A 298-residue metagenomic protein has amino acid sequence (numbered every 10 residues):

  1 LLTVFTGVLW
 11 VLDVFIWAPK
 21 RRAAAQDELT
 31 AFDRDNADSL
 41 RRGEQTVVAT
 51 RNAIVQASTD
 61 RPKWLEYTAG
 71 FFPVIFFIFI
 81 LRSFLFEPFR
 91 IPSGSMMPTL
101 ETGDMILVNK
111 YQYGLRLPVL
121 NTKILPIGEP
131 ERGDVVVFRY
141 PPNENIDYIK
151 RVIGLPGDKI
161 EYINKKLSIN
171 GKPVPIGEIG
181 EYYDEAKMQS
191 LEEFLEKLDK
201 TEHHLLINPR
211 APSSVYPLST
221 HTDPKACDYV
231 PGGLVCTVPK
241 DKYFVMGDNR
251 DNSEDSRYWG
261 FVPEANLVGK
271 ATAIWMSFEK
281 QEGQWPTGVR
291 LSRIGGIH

Functional and structural regions predicted by a protein language model:
L1-K20, A25-W64, E87-F89, P98-H298: Soluble "head" domains of membrane/secretory-pathway proteins
D60-R90: Transmembrane alpha-helices and immediately adjacent membrane-cytoplasm interface residues in multi-pass integral
G94: Short surface loop/edge beta-strand patches of beta-sandwich-type extracellular domains that form ligand-contact sites
